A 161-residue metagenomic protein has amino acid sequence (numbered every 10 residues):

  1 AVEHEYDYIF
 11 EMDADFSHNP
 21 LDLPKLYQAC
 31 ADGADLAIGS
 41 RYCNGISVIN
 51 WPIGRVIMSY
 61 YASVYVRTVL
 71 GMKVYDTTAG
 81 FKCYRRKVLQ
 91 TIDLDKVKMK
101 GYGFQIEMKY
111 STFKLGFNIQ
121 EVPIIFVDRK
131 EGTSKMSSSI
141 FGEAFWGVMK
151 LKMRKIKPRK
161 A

Functional and structural regions predicted by a protein language model:
A1-Y8, P20-Y102, R129-W146: Acceptor/aglycone-binding surface of glycosyltransferases and processive sugar-polymer synthases
A14-S17: Acidic metal-phosphate-binding loop of nucleotide-sugar-dependent transferases
L36, G147-A161: C-terminal, non-catalytic tails of nucleotide-sugar-dependent glycosyltransferases
K73, K96-K100, K109-F126: Catalytic donor-sugar/metal-binding loop of nucleotide-sugar-dependent glycosyltransferases
I106: DNA-recognition element of transcription regulators
F113-K114, E143-F145, R159-K160: Short, intrinsically disordered/low-complexity patches at protein termini and at juxtamembrane boundaries
